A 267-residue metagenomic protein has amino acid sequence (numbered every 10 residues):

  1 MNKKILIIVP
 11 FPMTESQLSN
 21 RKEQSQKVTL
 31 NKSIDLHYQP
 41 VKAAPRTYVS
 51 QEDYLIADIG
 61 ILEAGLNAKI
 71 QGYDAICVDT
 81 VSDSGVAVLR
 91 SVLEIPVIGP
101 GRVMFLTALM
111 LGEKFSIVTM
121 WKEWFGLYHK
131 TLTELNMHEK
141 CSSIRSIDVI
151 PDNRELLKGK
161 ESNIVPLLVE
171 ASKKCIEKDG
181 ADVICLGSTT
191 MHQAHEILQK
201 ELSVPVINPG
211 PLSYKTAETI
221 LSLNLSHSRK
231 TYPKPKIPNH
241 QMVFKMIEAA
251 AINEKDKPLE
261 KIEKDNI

Functional and structural regions predicted by a protein language model:
M1-I56, K122-G159, A249, K255-K261: N-terminal glycine-rich anion-binding loop in soluble enzyme alpha/beta folds
I8, I70-T80, G180-T189: Periplasmic-binding protein-like
Q51-N67, N163-A171: Glycine-rich, highly charged phosphate/nucleotide-binding loops
R90-L111, L198-A217: Short, acidic/small-residue loops that bind anionic groups at enzyme active sites
P100, M104-H138: Conserved beta-alpha
E134-G187, A194: Active-site rim beta-loop-alpha module in soluble metabolic enzymes
V183, T189-K200, V206-I207: A C-terminal functional module that forms or caps the active site or interfaces directly with catalytic machinery
P211, K215-T216, N224-I267: C-terminal functional extensions of proteins
